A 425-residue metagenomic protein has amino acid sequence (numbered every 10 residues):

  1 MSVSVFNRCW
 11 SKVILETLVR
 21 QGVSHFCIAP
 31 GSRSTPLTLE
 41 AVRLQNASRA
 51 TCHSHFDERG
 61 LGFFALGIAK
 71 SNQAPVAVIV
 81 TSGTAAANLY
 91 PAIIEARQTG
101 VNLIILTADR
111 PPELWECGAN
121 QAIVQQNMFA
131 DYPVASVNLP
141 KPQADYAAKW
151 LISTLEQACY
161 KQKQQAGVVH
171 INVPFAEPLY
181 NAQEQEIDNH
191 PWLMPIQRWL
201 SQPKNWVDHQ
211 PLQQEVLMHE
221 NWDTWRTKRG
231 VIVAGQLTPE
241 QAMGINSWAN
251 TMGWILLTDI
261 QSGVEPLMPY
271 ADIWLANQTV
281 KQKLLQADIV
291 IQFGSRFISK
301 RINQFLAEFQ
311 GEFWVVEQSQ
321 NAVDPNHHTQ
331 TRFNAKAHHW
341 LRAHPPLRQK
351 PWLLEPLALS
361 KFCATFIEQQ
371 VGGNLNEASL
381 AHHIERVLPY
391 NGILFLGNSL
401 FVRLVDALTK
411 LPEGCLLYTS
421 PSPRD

Functional and structural regions predicted by a protein language model:
M1-V5, L306-V402: Phosphate/pyrophosphate-binding active-site segments
V5, I152, Q157, K161-W225: Conformationally flexible catalytic loops at phosphate/diphosphate-handling active centers
C9-I79: N-terminal cofactor/phosphate-binding cores enriched in small/glycine residues, especially glycine-rich loops such as
S24-I28, T51-H53, S71-R110, D288-G294: A short, small-residue-rich loop immediately preceding and capping a beta-strand
P30-G31, V173-F175, V233-T238, D259-I260 (+3 more regions): Structural motif
Q121-G167: Conserved thiamine diphosphate
T279-S319: Phosphate/diphosphate-binding loops
Y418-D425: Conserved small/polar residues in nucleotide/adenosyl-binding loops
